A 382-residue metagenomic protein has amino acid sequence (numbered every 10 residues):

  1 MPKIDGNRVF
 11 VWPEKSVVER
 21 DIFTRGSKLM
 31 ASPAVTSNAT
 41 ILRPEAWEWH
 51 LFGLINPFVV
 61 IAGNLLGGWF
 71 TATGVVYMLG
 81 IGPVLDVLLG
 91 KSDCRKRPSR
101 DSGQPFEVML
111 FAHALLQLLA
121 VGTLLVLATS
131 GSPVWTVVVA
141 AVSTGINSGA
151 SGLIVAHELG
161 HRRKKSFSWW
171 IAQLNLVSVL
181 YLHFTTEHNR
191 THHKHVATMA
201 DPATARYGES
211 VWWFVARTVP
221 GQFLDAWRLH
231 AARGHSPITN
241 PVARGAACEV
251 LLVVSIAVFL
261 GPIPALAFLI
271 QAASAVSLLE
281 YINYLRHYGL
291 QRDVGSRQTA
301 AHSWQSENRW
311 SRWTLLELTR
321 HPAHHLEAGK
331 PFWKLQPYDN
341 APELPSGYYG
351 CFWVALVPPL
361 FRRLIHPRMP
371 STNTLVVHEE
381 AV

Functional and structural regions predicted by a protein language model:
K15, E19-L29: Short, Lys/Arg-enriched N-terminal segments with co-localized hydrophobic residues within the first ~10-30 amino acids
G26, A31-N64, C94, K164-V242 (+3 more regions): Cytosolic/stromal cytosol-facing helical appendages immediately following the last transmembrane segment
I41-L89, Q104-S130, W135-G149, I238-N283: Alpha-helical bilayer-embedded segments of polytopic membrane proteins, i.e., transmembrane/intramembrane helices
R97-A216: Intramembrane catalytic core of multi-pass membrane enzymes that act on lipidic substrates
